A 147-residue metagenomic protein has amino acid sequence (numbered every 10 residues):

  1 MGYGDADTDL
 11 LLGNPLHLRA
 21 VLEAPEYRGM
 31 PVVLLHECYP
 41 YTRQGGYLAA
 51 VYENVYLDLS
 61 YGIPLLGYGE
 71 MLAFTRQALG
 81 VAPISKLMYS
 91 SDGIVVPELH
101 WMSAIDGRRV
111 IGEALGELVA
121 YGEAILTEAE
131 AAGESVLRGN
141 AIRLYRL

Functional and structural regions predicted by a protein language model:
M1-Y89: Catalytic pocket-lining loop regions of alpha/beta-barrel enzymes, especially the amidohydrolase/enolase/GH5 lineages
Y3, V95, R143: Active-site micro-motifs of SAM-dependent methyltransferase domains
L57, D92, A141: Conserved, mostly hydrophobic/aromatic
S60, S90-I94, G112-A114: Short, loop-centered acidic/histidine patches that primarily coordinate divalent metals
G67, I94, E123-L126: Alpha-helix capping and helix-coil boundary motifs
I84-K86, W101-L147: Mid-to-C-terminal alpha-helical segments outside catalytic/metal-binding sites
V96-H100: Short active-site-adjacent structural elements
